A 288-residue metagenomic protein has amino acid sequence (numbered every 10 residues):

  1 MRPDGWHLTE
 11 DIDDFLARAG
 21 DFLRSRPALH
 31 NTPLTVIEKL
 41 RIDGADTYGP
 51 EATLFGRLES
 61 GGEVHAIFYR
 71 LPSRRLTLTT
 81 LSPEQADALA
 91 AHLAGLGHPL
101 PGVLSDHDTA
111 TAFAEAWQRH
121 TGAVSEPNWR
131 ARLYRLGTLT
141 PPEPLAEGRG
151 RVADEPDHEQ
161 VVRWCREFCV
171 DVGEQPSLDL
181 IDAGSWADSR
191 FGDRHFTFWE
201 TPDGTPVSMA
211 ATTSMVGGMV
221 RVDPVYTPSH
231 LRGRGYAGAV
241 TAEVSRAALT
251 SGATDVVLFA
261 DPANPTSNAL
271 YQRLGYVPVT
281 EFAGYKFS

Functional and structural regions predicted by a protein language model:
M1-P33, L139-S177: Short amphipathic alpha-helix that is part of the acyltransferase structural core
W6-I12, D21, P27, L34-G102 (+1 more regions): Conserved donor-binding loop and adjoining core beta-sheet/short helix segment in diverse acyl/aminoacyl transferases
E38, L71-P72, S177-D203, V207-V225: A conserved beta-strand-loop-helix scaffold within acyl/acetyltransferase catalytic domains
E59-A66, R70-E147, Y285: Acyl-donor-binding surface of acyltransferase catalytic domains
G62-H65, D203-S208, T266: Glycine-rich acetyl-CoA-binding "A-motif" of GNAT/NAT acetyltransferases
P83-H92, D223, T227-S229, G233-T250 (+1 more regions): Conserved acetyl-CoA-binding loop-helix of GNAT-fold acetyltransferases
G97-H107, A248-A260: Conserved GNAT acetyl-CoA-binding A-motif
L104-A110, L258-N268, Y285-S288: Conserved beta-strand-loop-alpha-helix junction that forms the acyl-donor binding cleft
